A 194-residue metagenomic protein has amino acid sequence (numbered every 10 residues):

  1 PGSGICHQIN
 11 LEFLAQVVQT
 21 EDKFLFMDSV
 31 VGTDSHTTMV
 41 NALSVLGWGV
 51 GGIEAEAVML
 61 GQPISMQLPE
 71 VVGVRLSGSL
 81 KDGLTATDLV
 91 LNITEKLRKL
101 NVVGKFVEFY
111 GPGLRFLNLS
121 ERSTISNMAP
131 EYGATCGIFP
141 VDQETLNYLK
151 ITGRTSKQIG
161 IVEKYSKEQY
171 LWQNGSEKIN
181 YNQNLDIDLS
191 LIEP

Functional and structural regions predicted by a protein language model:
P1-P194: Fe-S-dependent hydro-lyases/dehydratases of central metabolism
